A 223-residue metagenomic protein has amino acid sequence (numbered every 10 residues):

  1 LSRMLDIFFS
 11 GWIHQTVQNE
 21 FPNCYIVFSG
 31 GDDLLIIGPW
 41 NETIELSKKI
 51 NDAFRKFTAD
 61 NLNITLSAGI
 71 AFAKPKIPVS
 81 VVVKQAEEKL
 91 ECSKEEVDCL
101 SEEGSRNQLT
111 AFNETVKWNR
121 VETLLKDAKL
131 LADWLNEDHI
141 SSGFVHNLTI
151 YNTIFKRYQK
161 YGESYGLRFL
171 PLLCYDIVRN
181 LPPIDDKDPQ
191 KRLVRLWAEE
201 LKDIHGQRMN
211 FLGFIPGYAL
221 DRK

Functional and structural regions predicted by a protein language model:
L1-D32, I36-K223: Charged, helix-rich terminal subdomains or tails
